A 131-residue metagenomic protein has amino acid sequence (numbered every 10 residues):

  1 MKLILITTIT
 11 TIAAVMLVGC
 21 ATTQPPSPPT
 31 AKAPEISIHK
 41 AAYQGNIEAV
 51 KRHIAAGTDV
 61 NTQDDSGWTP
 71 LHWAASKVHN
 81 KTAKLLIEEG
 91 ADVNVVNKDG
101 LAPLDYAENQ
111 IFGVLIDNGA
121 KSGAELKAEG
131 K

Functional and structural regions predicted by a protein language model:
L17-G19: C-terminal motif of bacterial Sec signal peptides marking the signal peptidase cleavage site
A21-T23: Bacterial signal peptide processing site
K40-N46, W73-H79, Y106-Q110: Ankyrin repeat A-helix N-terminal signature
N46-I54, H79-I87, I111-D117: Ankyrin repeat structural motif
G113-K131: Terminal, low-structured helical/coil segments at or just beyond the last alpha-helical repeat
